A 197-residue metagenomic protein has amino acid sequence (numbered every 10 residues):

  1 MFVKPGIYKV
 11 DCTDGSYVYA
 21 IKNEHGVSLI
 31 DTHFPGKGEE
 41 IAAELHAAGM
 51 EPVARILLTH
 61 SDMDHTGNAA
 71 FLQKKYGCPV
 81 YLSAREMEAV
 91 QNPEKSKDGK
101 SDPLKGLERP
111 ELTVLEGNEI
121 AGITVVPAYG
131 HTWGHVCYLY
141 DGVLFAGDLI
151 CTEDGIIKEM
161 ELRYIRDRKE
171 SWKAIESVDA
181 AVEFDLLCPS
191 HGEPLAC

Functional and structural regions predicted by a protein language model:
M1-H46, C137-L149: Conserved beta-strand hairpin/beta-sheet module of binuclear metal-dependent hydrolase folds, prominently
G6, I21, D31, I41 (+8 more regions): Divalent metal-coordination and catalytic microenvironments
V27, I56, P79, L144 (+1 more regions): Hydrophobic "anchor" residues on beta-strands that sit immediately upstream of conserved functional sites
P35, V126-P127, W133-C197: Metallo-beta-lactamase
K37-G38, E44-L115: Active-site HxH/HxHxD metal-binding segment of metal-dependent hydrolases
A48-E51, N118-A121, A180-V182: Glycine-rich phosphate-binding loop signature in dinucleotide/nucleotide-binding domains
R85-M87, G117-E119, V143, D148-C151: Conserved catalytic scaffold of divalent metal-dependent phosphoesterases
L107-T132: Internal catalytic-core helix/loop-beta-alpha segment that presents or stabilizes conserved functional determinants
